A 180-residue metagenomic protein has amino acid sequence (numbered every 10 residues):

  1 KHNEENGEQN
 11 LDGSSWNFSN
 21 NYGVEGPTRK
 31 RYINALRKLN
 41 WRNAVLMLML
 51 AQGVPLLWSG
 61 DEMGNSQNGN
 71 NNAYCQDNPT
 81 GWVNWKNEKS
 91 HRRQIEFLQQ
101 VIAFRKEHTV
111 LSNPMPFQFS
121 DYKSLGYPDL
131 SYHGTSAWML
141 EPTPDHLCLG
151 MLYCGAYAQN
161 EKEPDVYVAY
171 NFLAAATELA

Functional and structural regions predicted by a protein language model:
K1-A180: Active-site and adjacent substrate-binding regions of carbohydrate-active enzymes
